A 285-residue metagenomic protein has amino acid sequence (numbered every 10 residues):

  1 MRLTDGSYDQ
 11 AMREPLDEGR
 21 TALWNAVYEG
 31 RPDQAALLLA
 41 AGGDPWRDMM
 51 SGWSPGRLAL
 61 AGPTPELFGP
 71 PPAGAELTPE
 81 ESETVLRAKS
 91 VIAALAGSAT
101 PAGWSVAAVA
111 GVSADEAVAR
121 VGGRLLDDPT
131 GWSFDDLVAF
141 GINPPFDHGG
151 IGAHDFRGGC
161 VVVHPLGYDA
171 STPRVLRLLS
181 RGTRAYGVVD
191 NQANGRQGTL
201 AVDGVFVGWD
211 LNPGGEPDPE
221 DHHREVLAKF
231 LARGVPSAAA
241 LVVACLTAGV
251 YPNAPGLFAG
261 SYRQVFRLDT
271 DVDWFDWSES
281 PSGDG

Functional and structural regions predicted by a protein language model:
M1-S7, E80-S98, F258-G285: Actinobacteria-biased recognition of intrinsically disordered, low-complexity terminal regions
M1-S7, G30-A40, P63-P71: Ankyrin repeat structural motif
A11-N25, D48-L60: Ankyrin-repeat boundary/"N-cap" motif
N25, G43-W46, P70-A73: Eukaryotic low-complexity, non-globular regulatory regions
M50-E116, G123: Ankyrin-repeat-protein effector appendages
E116-R124, V175, L179: Short amphipathic alpha-helices in soluble, non-transmembrane regions that often serve as interface/regulatory elements
T130-V175, G182, Y186, Q192-N212: Short, intrinsically disordered low-complexity segments
G198-G285: Long, compositionally biased intrinsically disordered terminal regions
